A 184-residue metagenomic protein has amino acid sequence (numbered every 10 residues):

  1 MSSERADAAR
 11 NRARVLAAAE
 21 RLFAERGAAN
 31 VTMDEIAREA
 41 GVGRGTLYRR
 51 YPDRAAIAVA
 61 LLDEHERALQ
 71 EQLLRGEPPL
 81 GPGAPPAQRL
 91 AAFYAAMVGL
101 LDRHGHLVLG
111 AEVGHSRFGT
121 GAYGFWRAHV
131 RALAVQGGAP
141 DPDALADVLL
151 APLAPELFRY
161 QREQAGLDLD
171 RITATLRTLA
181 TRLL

Functional and structural regions predicted by a protein language model:
M1-R26, N30-E39, A56-V59: Basic, helix-initiating cap at the start of DNA-binding domains
G41-Y51: Short hydrophobic/aromatic patch on the recognition helix
R54, L61, H65, L69 (+3 more regions): Hydrophobic/aromatic residues within well-ordered alpha-helical segments
A58-H65, H104, V108: Alpha-helical DNA-contacting segments of helix-turn-helix folds
A60, E71-R103: Hydrophobic alpha-helical connector segments
V108-T120, G124, A134-L179, L183: Hydrophobic/aromatic-rich alpha-helical bundle segments in the mid-to-C-terminal region
